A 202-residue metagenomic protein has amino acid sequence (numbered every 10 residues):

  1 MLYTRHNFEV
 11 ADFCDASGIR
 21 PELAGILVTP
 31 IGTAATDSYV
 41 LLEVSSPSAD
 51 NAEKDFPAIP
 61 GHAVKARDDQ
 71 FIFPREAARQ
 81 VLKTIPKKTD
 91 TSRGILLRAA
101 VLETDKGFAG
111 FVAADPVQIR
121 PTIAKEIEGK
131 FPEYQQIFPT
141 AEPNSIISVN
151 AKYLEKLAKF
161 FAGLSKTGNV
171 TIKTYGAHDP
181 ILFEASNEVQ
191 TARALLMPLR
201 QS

Functional and structural regions predicted by a protein language model:
M1-S202: DNA polymerase processivity clamps
